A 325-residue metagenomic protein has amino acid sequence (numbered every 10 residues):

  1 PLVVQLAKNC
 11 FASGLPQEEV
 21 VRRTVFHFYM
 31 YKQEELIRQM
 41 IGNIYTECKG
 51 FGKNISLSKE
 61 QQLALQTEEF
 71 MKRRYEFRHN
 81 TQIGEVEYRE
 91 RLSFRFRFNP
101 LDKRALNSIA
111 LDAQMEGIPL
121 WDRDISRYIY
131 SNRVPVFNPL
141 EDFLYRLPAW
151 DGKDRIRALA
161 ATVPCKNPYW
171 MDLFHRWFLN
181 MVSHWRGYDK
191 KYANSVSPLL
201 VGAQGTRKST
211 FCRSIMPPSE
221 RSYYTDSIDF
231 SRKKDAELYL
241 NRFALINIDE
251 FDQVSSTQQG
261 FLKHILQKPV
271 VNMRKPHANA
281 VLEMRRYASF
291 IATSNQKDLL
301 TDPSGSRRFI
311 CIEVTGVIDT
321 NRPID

Functional and structural regions predicted by a protein language model:
P1-I55: Modules that initiate DNA replication and primer synthesis
L2-S13, R22-F26, E69, R127-Y128 (+2 more regions): Short, hydrophobic/amphipathic alpha-helical patches that form generic packing surfaces within helical domains
F51-R176, Y223: Segments of Walker-type
Y128-N241: P-loop NTPase catalytic core of nucleic-acid-dependent motor ATPases
A236-N241, K275-T293: AAA+/SF3 P-loop NTPase mechanochemical coupling elements
F243-Q267, L300-S306: Conserved AAA+/SF3 P-loop NTPase catalytic/coupling segment centered on the Walker-B
Q259-L282: Conserved catalytic/switch belt of AAA+ P-loop NTPases
L300-D319: A short helix-turn-beta junction within AAA+ P-loop NTPase domains corresponding to the substrate/partner-engaging
